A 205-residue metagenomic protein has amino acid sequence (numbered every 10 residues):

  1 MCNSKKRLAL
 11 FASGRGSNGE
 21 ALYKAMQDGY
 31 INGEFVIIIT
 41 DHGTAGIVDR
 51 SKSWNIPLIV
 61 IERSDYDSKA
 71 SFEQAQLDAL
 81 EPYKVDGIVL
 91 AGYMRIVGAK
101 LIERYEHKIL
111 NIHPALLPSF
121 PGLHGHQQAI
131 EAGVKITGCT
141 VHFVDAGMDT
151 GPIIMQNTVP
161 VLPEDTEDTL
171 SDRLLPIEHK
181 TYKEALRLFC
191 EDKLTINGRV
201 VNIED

Functional and structural regions predicted by a protein language model:
C2-G46, R50: N-terminal Rossmann-like dinucleotide-binding module
R7, E34-I37, P57, K108 (+1 more regions): Proline-centered loop/turn at the N-terminus of a beta-strand
S13, R63, P114: Short, conserved catalytic or interaction motifs in soluble domains
E20, I196-D205: Short, basic/aromatic-enriched C-terminal tail that caps enzymatic domains
E20-K24, D49, Q74-E81, K183: Amphipathic, non-transmembrane alpha-helical secondary structure
A25, D41, G87, A91-V200: Donor/substrate-binding cores of folate-linked one-carbon enzymes
G33-A75: Short, surface-exposed acidic-centric catalytic microdomains
S64-R95: Short phosphate-binding loop-to-helix
